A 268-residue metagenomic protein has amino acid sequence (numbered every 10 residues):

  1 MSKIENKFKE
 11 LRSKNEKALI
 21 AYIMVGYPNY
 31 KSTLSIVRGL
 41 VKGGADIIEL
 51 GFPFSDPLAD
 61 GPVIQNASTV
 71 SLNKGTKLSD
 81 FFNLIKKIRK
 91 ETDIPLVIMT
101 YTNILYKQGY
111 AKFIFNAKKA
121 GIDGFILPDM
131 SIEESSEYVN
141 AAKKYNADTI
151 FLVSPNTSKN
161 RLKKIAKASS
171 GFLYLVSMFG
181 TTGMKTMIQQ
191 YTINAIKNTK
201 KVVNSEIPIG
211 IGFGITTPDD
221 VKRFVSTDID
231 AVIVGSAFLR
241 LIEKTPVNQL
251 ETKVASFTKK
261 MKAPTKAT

Functional and structural regions predicted by a protein language model:
M1-L11, D56-I64, N73-K86, L105-K112 (+5 more regions): Active-site-adjacent beta->alpha loops and helix N-cap segments on the catalytic face of soluble alpha/beta enzymes
K14-I20, E91-Y101, A142-L152, K201-G212: Short beta-strand/loop segments at the ligand-binding rim of alpha/beta enzyme cores
A21, L40, G51, A117 (+3 more regions): Conserved, mostly hydrophobic/aromatic
I23-N29, M99-Q108, S131-I132, V153-T157 (+1 more regions): Glycine-rich beta-to-alpha transition loops that act as phosphate-gripper elements at the mouths of alpha/beta enzyme
Y30-L40, T157-A168, V203-S205, I211 (+1 more regions): Catalytic cores of alpha/beta
A45-D56, I122-I126, S131-E133, L175-M184 (+2 more regions): Glycine-rich phosphate-binding active-site loops on the catalytic face of alpha/beta enzymes
F81, K197-I207, T216-T268: Alpha/beta catalytic cores of nucleotide-metabolism and tRNA/nucleoside-modifying enzymes
D148-G183: Histidine/lysine/aspartate-rich catalytic loop segments that bind and position anionic ligands
